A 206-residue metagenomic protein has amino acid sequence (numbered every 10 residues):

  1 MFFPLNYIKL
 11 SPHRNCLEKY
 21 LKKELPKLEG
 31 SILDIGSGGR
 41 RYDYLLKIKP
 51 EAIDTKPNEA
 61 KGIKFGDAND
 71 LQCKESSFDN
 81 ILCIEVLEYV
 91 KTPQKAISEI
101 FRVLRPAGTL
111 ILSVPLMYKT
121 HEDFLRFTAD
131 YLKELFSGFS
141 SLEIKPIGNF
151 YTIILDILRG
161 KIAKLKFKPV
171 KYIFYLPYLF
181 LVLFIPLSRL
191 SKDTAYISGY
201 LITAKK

Functional and structural regions predicted by a protein language model:
M1-C73, N80, T194-Y200: Conserved N-terminal segment of class I S-adenosyl-L-methionine
L25-P26, E75, I97, F136: A short, aliphatic-rich alpha-helical micro-motif
D70, E88, T120: Glycine-/small-residue-rich active-site loops that bind phosphorylated ligands and cofactors
C83-V86: A short beta-strand submotif of the Rossmann-like class I SAM-dependent methyltransferase core that lines
K91-K95, E99, T109-K205: S-adenosyl-L-methionine-dependent methyltransferase catalytic module, highlighting the catalytic core
R102-R105: Short, cationic motifs built from Arg/Lys/His that form the positively charged side of catalytic pockets
